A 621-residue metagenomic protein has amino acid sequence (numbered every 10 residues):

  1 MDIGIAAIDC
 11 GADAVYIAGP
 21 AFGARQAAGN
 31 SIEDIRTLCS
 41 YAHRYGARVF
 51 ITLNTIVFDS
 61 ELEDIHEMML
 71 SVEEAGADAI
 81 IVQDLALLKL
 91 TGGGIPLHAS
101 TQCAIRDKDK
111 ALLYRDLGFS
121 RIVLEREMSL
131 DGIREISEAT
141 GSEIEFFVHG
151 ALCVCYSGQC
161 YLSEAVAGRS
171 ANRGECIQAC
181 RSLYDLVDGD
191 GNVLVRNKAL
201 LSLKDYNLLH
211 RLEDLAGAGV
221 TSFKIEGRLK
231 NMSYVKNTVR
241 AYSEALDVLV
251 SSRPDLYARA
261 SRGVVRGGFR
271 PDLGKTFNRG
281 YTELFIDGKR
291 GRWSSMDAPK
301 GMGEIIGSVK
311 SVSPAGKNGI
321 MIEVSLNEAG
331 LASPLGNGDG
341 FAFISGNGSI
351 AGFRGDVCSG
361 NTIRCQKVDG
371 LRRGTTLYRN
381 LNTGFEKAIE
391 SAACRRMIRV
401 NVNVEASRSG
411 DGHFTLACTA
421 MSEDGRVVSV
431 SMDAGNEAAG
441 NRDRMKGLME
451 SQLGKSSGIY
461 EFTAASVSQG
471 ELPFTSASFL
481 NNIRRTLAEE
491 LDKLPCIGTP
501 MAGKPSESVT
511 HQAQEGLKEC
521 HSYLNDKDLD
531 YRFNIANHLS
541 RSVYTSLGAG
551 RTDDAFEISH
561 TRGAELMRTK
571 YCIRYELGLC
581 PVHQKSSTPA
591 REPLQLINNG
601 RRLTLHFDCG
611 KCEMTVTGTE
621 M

Functional and structural regions predicted by a protein language model:
M1, T55, Q83-A86, C103-I105: Short glycine-enriched loops at secondary-structure junctions
I3-C10, A14-I17, A21-A24, D34 (+5 more regions): Surface-exposed amphipathic alpha-helical tracts and adjacent flexible/coil segments at the periphery of soluble enzymes
A27: Glycine/threonine-rich flexible loop motifs
D78: Short, conserved active-site loop motifs that form the nucleotide-linked donor/cofactor pocket
L88-G93: Short active-site loop/helix that positions an aromatic residue
R106-K110: Short, glycine/polar-rich helix-capping loops at beta-to-alpha or helix-loop-helix junctions that flank or form
